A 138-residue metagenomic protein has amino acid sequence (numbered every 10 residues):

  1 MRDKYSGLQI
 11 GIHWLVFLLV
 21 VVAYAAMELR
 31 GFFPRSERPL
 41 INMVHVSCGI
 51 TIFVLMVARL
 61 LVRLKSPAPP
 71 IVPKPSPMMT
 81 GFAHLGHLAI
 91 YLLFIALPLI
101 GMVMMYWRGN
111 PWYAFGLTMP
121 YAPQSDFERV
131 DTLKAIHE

Functional and structural regions predicted by a protein language model:
M1-E138: Membrane-embedded alpha-helical bundles that constitute the cytochrome b-like, heme-associated redox core of multi-pass
